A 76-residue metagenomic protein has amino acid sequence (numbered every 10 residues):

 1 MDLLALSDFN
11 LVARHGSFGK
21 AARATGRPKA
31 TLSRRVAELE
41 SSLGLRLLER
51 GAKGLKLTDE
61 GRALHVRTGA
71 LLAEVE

Functional and structural regions predicted by a protein language model:
L3, K29-A30: The DNA-contacting recognition helix of HTH DNA-binding domains and analogous helical DNA-recognition elements
A5-V12, L64: Short alpha-helical "packing" element that flanks the helix-turn-helix/winged-helix DNA-binding module
L11-G26: Short helix-boundary/capping micro-motifs
R23-A24, S41, R62: Alpha-helical residues within the helix-turn-helix
P28, R35: Residues within the DNA-recognition helix of helix-turn-helix
S33-R34, A52: Base-recognition residues in the alpha-helical recognition helix of bacterial helix-turn-helix
E40-L57: A short LG(V/I)-centered, amphipathic sequence patch enriched for acidic residue(s) preceding the LG motif
S42, L64-E76: Alpha-helical linker/hinge and terminal dimerization helices associated with HTH transcriptional regulators
